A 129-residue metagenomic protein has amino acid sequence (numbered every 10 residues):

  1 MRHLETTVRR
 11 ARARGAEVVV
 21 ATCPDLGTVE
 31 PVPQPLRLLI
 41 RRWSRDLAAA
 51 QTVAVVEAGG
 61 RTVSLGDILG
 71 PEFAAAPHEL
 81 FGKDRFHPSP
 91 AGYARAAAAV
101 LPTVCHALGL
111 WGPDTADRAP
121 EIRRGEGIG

Functional and structural regions predicted by a protein language model:
M1-A94, A98-E126: Alpha-helical cap/lid subdomain in secreted, periplasmic, or secretory-pathway luminal O-acyl-processing enzymes
